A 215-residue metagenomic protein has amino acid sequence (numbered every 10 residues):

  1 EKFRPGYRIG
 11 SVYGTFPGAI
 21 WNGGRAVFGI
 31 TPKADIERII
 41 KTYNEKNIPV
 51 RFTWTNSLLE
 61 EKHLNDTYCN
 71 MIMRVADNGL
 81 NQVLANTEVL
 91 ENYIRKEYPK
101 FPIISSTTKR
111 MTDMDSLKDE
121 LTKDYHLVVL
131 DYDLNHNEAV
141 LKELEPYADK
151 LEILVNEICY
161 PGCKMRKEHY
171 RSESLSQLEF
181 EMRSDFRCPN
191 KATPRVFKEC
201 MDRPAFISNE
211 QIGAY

Functional and structural regions predicted by a protein language model:
E1-S116, Y125-Y215: Active-site pocket-lining/capping segments in soluble small-molecule metabolic enzymes
E120-T122: Solvent-exposed alpha-helices and their adjacent loops that cap or buttress functional pockets in soluble metabolic
